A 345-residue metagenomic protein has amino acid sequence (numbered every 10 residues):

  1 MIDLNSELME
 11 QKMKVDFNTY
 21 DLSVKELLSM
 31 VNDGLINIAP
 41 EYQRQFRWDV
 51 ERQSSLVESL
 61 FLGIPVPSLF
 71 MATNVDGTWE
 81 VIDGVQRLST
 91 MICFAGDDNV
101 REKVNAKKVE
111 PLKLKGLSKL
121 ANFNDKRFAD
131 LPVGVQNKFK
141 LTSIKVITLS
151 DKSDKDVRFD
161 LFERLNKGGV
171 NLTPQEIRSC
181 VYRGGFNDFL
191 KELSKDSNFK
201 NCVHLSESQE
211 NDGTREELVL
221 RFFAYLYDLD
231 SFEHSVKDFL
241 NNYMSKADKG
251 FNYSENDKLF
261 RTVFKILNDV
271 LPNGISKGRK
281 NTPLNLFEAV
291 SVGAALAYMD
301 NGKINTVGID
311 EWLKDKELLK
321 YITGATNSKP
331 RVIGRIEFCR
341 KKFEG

Functional and structural regions predicted by a protein language model:
M1-M9, E337, F343-G345: Short, Lys/Arg-enriched, disordered terminal segments
I2-E26, A39-D238, L318-T326: Basic- and aromatic-enriched surface patches that contact anionic nucleotides/nucleic acids
M30-N37: Glycine-rich phosphate-binding segment of PLP-dependent enzymes
F232-N273, R279, L286: Small-residue-rich helix-loop
N268-E317: C-terminal hydrophobic structural anchor segments that stabilize assembly/packing rather than catalytic chemistry
W312-G345: Eukaryote-biased recognition of C-terminal alpha-helical segments
